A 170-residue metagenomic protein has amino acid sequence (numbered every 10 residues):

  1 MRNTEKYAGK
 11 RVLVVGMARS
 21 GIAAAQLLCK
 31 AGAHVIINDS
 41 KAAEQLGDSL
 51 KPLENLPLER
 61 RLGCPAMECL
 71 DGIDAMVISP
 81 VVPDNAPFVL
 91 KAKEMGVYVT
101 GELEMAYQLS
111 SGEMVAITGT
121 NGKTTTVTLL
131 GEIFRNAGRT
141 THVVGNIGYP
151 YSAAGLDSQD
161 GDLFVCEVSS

Functional and structural regions predicted by a protein language model:
M1-G101: N-terminal leader/targeting and accessory segments in enzymes
E68-D71, P80-S170: Phosphate-binding loop of NTP-binding sites
